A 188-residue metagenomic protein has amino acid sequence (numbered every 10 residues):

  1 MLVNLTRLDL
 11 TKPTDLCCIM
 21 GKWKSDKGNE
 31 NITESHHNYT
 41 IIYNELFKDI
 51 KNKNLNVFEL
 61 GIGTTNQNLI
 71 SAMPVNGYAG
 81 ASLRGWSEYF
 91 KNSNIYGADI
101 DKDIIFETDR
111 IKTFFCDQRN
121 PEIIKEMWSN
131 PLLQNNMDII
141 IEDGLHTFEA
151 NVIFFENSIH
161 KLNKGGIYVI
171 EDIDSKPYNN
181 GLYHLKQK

Functional and structural regions predicted by a protein language model:
M1-I170, D174-K188: A short alpha-helical cap/connector motif
